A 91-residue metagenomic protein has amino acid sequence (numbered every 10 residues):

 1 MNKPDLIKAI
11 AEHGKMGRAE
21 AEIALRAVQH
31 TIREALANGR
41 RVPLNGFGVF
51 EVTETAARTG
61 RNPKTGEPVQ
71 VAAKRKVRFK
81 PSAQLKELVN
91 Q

Functional and structural regions predicted by a protein language model:
M1-Q91: Strongly charged
